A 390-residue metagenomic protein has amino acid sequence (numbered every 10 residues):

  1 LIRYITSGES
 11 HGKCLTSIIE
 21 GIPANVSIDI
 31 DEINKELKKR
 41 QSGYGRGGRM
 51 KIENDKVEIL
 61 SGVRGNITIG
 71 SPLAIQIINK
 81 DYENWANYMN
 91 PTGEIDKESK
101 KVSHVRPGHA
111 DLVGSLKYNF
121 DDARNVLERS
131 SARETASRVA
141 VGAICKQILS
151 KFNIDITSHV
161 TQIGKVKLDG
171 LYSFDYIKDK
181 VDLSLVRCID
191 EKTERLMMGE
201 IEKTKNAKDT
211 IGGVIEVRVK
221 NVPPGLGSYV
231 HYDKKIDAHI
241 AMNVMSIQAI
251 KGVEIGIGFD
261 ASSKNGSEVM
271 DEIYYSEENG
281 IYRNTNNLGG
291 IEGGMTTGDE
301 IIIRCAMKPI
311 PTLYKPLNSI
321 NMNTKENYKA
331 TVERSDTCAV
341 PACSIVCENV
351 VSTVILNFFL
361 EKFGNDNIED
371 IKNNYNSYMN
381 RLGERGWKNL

Functional and structural regions predicted by a protein language model:
L1-L390: Generic N-terminal targeting/processing segments that precede catalytic cores or assembly contacts
